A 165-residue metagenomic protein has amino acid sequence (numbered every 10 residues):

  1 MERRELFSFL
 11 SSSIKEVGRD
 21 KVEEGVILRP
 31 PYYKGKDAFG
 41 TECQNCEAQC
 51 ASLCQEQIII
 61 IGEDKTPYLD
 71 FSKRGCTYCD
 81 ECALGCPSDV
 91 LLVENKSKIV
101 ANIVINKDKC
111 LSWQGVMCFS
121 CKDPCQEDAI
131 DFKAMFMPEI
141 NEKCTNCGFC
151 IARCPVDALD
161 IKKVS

Functional and structural regions predicted by a protein language model:
M1-F136, I140-S165: Non-ligating segments of multi-cofactor redox enzymes
